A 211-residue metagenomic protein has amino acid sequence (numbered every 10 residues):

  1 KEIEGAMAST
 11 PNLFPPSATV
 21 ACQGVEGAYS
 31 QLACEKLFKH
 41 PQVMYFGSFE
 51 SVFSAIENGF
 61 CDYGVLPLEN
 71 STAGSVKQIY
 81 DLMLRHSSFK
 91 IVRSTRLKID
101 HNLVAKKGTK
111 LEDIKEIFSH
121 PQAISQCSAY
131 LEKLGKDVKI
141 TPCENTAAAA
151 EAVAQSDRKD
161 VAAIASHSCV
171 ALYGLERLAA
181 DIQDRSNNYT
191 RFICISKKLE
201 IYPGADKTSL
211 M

Functional and structural regions predicted by a protein language model:
K1-M211: Domain-level signature for soluble enzymes in the chorismate/prephenate branch of the shikimate pathway
